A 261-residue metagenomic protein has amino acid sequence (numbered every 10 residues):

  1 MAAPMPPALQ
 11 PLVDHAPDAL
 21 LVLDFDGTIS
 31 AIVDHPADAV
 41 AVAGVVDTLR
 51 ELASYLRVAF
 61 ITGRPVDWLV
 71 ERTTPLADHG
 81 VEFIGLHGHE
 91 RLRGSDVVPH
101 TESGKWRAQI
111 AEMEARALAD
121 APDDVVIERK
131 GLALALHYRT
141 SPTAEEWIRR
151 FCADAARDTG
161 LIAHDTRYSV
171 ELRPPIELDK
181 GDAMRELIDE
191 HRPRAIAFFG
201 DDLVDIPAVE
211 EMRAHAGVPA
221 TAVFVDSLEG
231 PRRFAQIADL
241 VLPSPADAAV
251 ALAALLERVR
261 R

Functional and structural regions predicted by a protein language model:
M1-F25, I29-D34, G44, E51 (+1 more regions): Non-catalytic pre-domain segments flanking phosphatase-related domains
A2-A3, A16, G181-R261: Mg2+-dependent phosphoryl-transfer enzymes with acidic/Ser/Thr/Gly-rich catalytic loops
A19-L21, V81, I196: The start of beta-strands in P-loop NTPase/AAA+ ATPase cores
T28, V66, V204: Conserved Rossmann-like nucleotide-cofactor binding loop
I32, V40-I127: Active-site phosphate-binding/coordination module
I32-V33, L69-E71, A208-E210, F234: Short glycine-/acidic-enriched loop or helix-start segments at secondary-structure transitions that form or flank
L76-H79, T159, V218, Q236-A238: Short, structured coil segments at secondary-structure junctions
D120, D124, E128-R213, V218: Conserved acidic, metal-coordinating active-site core of Asp-based, Mg2+-dependent phosphoryl-transfer enzymes
